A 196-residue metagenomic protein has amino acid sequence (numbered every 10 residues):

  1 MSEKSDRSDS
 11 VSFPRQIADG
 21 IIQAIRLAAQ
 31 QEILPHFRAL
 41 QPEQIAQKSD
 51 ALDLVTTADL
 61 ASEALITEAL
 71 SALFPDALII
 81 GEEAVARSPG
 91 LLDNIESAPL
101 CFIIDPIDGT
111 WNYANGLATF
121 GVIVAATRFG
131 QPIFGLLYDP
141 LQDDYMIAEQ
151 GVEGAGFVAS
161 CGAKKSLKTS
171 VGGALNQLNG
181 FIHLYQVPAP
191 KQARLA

Functional and structural regions predicted by a protein language model:
M1-I107: N-terminal subdomain of lithium-sensitive/metallo-dependent phosphomonoesterases centered on the IMPase/IPPase/PAP
Q31, F120, D143-D144: Glycine-centered loop/turn positions within well-structured domains that cap or flank conserved ligand/cofactor-binding
I33, D59, L70, T110 (+3 more regions): Residue-level signal for inorganic ion chemistry
S88-P89, W111-A114, Y145: Conserved protein kinase catalytic core
D93-I95, L117-F120, G151, L195-A196: Short, glycine/charged-enriched secondary-structure capping and boundary segments
N94-E96, N115, G172-L175: Solvent-exposed alpha-helices and their adjacent loops that cap or buttress functional pockets in soluble metabolic
S97-P140: Glycine-rich active-site/cofactor-binding loop and its immediate structural neighborhood
V124-A196: Acidic beta-strand-loop-alpha-helix segment within the catalytic core of divalent metal-dependent phosphate-processing
